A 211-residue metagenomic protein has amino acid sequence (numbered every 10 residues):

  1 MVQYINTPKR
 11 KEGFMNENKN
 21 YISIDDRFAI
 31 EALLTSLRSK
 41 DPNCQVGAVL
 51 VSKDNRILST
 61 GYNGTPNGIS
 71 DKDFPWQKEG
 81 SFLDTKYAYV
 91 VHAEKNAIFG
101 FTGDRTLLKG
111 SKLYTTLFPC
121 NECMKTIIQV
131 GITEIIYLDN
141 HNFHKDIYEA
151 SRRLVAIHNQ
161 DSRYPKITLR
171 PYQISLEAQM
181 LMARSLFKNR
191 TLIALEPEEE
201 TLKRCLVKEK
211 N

Functional and structural regions predicted by a protein language model:
V2-N211: Zinc-dependent deaminase catalytic domain
